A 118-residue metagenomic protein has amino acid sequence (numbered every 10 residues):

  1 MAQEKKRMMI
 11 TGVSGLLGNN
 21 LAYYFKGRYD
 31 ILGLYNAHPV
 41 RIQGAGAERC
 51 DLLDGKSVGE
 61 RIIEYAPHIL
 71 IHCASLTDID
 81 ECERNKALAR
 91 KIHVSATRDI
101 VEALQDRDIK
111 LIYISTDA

Functional and structural regions predicted by a protein language model:
A2-R28: N-terminal Rossmann NAD(P)H-binding glycine-rich loop of SDR-like oxidoreductase domains
R7, H68-I69, K110: Structural motif
T11, L34, C73-A74, L111-D117: SDR active-site strand-loop-helix element
Y29, Y65, D106-R107: Helix C-cap/helix->beta junction micro-motif
Y29-R41: Conserved glycine-rich Rossmann-like NAD(P)H-binding loop of the short-chain dehydrogenase/reductase
H38-G55: Rossmann-fold cofactor-recognition segment
L52-I92: NAD(P)H-binding glycine-rich loop region in Rossmannoid oxidoreductase-like domains and their noncatalytic homologs
R84-I112: NAD(P)-cofactor binding segment of oxidoreductase domains
